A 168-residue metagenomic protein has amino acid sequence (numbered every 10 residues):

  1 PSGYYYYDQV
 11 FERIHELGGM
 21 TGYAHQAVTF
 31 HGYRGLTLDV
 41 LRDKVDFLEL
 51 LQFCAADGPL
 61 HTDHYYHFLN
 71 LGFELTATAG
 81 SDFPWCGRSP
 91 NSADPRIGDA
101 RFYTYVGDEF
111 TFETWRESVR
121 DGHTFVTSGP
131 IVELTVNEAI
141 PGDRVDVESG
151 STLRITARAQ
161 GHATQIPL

Functional and structural regions predicted by a protein language model:
P1-A77, S81, C86-S89: Catalytic cores of extracellular degradative/oxidative enzymes
R13-G19, Y66, L71-A77, F83-L168: C-terminal functional module detector
